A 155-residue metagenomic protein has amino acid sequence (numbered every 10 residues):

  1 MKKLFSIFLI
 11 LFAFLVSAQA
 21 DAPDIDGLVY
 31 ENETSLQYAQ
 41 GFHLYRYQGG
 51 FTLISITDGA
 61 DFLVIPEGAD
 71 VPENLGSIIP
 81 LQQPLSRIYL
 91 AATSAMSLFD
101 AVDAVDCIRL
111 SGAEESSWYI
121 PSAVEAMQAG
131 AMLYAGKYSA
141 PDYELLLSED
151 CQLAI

Functional and structural regions predicted by a protein language model:
M1-L4: Positively charged n-region of N-terminal signal peptides that target proteins for export
S6-F14: Bacterial N-terminal signal peptides
A18-A20: Boundary at the C-terminal end of the N-terminal hydrophobic targeting segment
L28-P66: Helix-enriched interaction subdomains in cytosolic or periplasmic regions, typified by TIR/SEFIR signaling/NADase cores
G50-I155: A short, structured surface patch at a secondary-structure boundary
